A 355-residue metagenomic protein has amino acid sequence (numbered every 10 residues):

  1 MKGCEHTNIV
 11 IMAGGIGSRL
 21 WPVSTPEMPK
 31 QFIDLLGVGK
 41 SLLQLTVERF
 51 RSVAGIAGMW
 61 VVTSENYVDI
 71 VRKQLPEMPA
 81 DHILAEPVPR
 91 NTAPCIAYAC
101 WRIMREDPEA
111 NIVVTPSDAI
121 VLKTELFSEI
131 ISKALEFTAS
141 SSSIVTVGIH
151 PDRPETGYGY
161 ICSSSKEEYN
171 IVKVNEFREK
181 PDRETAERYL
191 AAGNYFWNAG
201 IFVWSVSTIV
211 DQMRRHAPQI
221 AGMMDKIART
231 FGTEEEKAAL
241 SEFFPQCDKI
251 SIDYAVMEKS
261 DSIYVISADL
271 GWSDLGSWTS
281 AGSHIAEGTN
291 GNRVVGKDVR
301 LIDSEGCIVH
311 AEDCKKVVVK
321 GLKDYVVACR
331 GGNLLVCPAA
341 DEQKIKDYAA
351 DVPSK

Functional and structural regions predicted by a protein language model:
M1-H6, V206-K355: Left-handed beta-helix
M1-I11, R19-P26, L36-P116, L122-S128 (+3 more regions): Conserved N-terminal catalytic core of the sugar/cofactor nucleotidyltransferase
C4-T7, I56-A57, P79-A80, D107-A110 (+9 more regions): Short coil/turn connectors at secondary-structure junctions
L43, A99, D118, I161 (+3 more regions): Residue-level signal for inorganic ion chemistry
P89-P94, R153-E155, R183-T185, W272-S273: A short acidic, often aromatic-flanked loop/helix-cap motif at beta-alpha or helix-coil junctions that lines enzyme
T124-F244, Y264, C314, P338-A339: Conserved core of the sugar-phosphate nucleotidyltransferase
